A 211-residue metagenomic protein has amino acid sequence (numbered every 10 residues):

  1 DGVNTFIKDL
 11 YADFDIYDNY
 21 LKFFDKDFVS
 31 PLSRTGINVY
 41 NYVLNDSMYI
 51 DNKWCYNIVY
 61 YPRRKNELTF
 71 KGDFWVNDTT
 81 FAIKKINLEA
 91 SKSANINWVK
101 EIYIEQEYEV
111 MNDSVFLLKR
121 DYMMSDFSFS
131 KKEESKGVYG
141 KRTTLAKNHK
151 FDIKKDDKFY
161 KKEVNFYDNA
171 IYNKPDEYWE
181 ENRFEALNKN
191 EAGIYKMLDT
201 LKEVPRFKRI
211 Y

Functional and structural regions predicted by a protein language model:
D1-C55, Y61-T69, D126, S130-Y211: Structured extracytoplasmic
D51-K53, E67, T79, N97-V99 (+1 more regions): Edge/loop elements at the starts and ends of beta-strands within beta-rich repeat scaffolds
D51-V59, K84-N87, V115-R120: Short, hydrophobic/aromatic-rich segments at coil-to-beta transitions
V59-Y61, D73-F81: Short conserved beta-strand segments at catalytic cores or DNA/RNA-binding microdomains of nucleic-acid binding
K71-D73, N87-E89, K100-E101, D121-M123 (+1 more regions): Composition- and surface-driven signal marking solvent-exposed, interaction-prone regions in large proteins
G72-F74, Y103-D113: Extended lipid/amphipathic-ligand handling interfaces
N87-K92, I210-Y211: Transmembrane beta-strand segments that form the barrel wall of outer-membrane beta-barrel proteins
S91-E101, E105-Y108: Outer-membrane beta-barrel proteins
